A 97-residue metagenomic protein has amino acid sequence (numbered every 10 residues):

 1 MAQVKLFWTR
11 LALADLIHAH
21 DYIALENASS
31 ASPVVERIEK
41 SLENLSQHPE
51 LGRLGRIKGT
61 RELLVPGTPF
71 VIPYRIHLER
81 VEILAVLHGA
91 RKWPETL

Functional and structural regions predicted by a protein language model:
M1-T60, T96: Basic, Lys/Arg-enriched alpha-helical interface segments
S32, V65, F70-V71, R75-L97: Enriched for short, Lys/Arg-rich terminal
